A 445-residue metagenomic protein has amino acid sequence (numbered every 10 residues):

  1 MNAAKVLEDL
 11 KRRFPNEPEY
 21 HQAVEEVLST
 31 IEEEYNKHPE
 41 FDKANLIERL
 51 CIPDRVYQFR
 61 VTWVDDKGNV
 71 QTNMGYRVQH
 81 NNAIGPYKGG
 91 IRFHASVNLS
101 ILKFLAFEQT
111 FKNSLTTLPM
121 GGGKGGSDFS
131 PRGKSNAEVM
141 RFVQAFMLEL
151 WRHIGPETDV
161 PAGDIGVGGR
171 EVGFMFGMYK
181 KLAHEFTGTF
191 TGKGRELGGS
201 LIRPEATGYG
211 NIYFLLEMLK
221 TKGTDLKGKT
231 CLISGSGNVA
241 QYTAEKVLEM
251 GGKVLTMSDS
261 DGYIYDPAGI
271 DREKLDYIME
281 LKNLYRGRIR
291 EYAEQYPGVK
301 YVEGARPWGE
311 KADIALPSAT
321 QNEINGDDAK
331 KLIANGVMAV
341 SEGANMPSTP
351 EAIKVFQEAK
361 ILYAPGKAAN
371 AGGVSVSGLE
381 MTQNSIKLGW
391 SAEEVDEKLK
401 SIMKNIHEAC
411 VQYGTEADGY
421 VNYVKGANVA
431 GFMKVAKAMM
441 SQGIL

Functional and structural regions predicted by a protein language model:
M1-A23, M218, S318, I333-L445: Adenosine-phosphate binding glycine-rich loop
H21, K37-A44, T117, I154-G163 (+3 more regions): Flexible, glycine/charged-enriched surface loops at secondary-structure junctions
E40-Q71: Structured beta-strand/loop patches that form or line metal/cofactor-binding pockets in enzymes
F59-M120, K124, D128: Phosphate-interaction motifs
H94, N113-K227: Glycine/serine-rich phosphate-binding loop and adjoining beta1-alpha1 elements at the start of nucleotide-handling
G194, G198-K311: Glycine-rich phosphate/diphosphate-binding loop of Rossmann-like nucleotide-binding domains
G262-Y363, A368: Rossmann-like adenosine-cofactor binding region
